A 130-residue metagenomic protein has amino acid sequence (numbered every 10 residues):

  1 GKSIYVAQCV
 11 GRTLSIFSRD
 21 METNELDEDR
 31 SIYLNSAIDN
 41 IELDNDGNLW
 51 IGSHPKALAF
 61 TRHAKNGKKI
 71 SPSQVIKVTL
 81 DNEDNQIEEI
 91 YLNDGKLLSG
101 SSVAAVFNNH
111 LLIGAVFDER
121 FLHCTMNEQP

Functional and structural regions predicted by a protein language model:
G1-S3, I32-N48, K56-A57, D94-N108: Beta-rich, blade/repeat-based domains predominating in secreted/periplasmic proteins but also intracellular
S3, T13-N35, T79-G95: Blade-edge beta-strand/turn elements of extracellular beta-propeller and related beta-sheet repeat scaffolds
S3-G11, W50-L58, K68, I113-F117: Conserved beta-strand positions in repeat-built beta-propeller and related beta-rich domains
V10, A37, S71, S99-G100 (+1 more regions): Beta-rich catalytic cores
R12-L14, L58-A59, V75, R120-L122: Structural signal for beta-propeller blades
I51-P72, H123-E128: Short, conserved, GDST-rich strand-edge loop motifs in beta-rich repeat architectures
S73-L111: Long, ordered, amphipathic alpha-helical scaffolds
G100-P130: Blade-level signature of beta-propeller repeat domains, shared across WD40, Kelch, NHL, RCC1 and BNR/Asp-box propellers
